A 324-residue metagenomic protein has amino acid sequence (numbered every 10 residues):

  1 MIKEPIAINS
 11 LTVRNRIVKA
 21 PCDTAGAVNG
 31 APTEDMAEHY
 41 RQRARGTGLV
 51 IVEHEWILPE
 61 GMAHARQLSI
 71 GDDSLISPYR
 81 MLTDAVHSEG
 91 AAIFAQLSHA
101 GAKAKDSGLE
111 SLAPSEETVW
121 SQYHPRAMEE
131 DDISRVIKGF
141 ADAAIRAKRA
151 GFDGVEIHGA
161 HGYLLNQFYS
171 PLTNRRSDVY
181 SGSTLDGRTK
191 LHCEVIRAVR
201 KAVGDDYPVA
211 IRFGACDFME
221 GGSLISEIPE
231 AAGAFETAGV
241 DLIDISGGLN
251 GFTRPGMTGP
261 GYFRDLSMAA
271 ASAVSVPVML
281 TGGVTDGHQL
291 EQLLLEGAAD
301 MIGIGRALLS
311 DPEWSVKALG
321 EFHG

Functional and structural regions predicted by a protein language model:
M1-G324: Flavin-dependent oxidoreductase catalytic cores
